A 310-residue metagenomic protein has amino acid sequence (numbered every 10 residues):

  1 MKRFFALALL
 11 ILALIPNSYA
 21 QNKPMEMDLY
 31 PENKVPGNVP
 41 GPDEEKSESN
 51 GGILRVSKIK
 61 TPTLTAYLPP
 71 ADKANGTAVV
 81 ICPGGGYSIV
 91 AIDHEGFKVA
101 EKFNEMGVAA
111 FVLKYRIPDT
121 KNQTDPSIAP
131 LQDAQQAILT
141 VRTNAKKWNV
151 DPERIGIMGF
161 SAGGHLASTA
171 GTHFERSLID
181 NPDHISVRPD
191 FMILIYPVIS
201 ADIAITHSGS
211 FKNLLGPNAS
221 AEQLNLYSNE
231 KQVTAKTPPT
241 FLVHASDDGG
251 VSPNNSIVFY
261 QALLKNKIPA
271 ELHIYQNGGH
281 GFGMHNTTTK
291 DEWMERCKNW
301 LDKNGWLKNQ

Functional and structural regions predicted by a protein language model:
M1-P24: Bacterial Sec-dependent N-terminal signal peptides
Q21-K73: N-terminal cap/lid segment of alpha/beta-hydrolase-fold proteins
K46-G51, P197-Q232, P238: Mobile cap/lid helix-loop segments that gate and shape the active-site cleft of serine hydrolases
N75-G84: Short beta-strand element of the alpha/beta-hydrolase
V90-I92, K98-V99, Y115-P152, N286-E292: Catalytic nucleophile-loop/oxyanion-hole region of alpha/beta-hydrolase and closely related hydrolase-like folds
Q136-T206, L224: Primarily recognizes the serine-hydrolase "nucleophile elbow" in alpha/beta-hydrolase and SGNH/GDSL folds
L242-H244, D248: Short beta-strand/loop motif that positions the catalytic acidic residue of the alpha/beta-hydrolase fold
P253, I257-Q310: C-terminal catalytic histidine-bearing segment of alpha/beta-hydrolase fold enzymes
